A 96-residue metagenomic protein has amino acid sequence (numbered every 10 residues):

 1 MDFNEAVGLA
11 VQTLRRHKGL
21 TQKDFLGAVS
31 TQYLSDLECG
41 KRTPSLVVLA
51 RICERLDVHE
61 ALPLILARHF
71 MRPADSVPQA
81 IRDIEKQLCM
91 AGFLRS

Functional and structural regions predicted by a protein language model:
M1-H17: A short, Lys/Arg-rich alpha-helix, primarily the initiator
V11, Q22, T31, L46-L49: Helix-turn-helix DNA-binding elements, focusing on the entry/boundary residues of the two helices that contact DNA
L14, A28, L37-G40, L66-A67: Residues in the recognition helix of alpha-helical DNA-binding motifs
H17-D36: Short alpha-helical DNA-recognition segment
K41-E54: Short, basic-rich loop-to-helix N-cap that marks the start of a DNA-contacting helix
L64-S96: Short, charged recognition helix plus adjacent turn of helix-turn-helix-like nucleic-acid-binding domains
